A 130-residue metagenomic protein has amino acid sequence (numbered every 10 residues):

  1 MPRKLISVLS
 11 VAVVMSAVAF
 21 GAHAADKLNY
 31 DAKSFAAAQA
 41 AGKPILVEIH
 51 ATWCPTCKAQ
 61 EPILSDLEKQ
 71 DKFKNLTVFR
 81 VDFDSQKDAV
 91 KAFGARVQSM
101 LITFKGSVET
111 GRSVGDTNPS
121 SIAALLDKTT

Functional and structural regions predicted by a protein language model:
M1-S10: Bacterial N-terminal signal peptides that target proteins for export
A19-G21: N-terminal signal peptide c-region/cleavage motif recognized by signal peptidases
K27-K43: A short beta-strand-turn-helix
A40-T52: Short active-site neighborhood of thiol/selenol oxidoreductases, capturing the structured segment around
K58-K72: Typically the conserved alpha-helix immediately C-terminal to a functionally engaged Cys/Sec in thioredoxin-like
K72-K87: Thiol-based oxidoreductase modules, predominantly thioredoxin-like and allied folds used for disulfide exchange
F93-I102: Structural micro-motif
I102-T130: Non-catalytic, surface beta->alpha helical segment in thiol-disulfide oxidoreductase systems
